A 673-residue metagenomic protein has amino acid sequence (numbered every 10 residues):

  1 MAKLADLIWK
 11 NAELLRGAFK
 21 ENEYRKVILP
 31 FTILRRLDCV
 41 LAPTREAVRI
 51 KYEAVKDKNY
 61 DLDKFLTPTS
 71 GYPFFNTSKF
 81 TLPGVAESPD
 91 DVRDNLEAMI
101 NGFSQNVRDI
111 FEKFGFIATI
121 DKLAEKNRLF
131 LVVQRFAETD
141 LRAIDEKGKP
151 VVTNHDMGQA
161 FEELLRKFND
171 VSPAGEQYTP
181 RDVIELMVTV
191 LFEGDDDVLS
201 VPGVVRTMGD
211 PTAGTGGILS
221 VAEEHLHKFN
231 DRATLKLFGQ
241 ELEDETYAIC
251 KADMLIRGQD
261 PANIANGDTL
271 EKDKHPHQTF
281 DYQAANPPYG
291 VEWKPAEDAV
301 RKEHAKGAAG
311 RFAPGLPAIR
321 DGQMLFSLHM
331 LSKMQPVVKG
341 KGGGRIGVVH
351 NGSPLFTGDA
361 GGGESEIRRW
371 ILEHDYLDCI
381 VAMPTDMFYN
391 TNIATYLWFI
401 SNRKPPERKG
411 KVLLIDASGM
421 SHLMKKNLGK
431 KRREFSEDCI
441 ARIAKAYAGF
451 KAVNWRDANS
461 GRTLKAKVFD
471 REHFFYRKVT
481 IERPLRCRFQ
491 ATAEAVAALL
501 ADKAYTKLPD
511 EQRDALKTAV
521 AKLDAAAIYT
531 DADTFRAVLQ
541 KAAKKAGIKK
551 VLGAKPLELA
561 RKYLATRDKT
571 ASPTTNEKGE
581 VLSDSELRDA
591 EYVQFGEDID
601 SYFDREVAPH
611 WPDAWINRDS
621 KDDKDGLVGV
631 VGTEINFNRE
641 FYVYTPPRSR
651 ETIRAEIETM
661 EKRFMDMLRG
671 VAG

Functional and structural regions predicted by a protein language model:
M1-D196, N263-E271, A382-T385, K409-D416 (+1 more regions): Non-catalytic, mostly N-terminal accessory regions of nucleic-acid modification and defense proteins
L7-I8, L14, K20-R36, M187 (+2 more regions): Conserved Class I SAM-dependent methyltransferase catalytic core
A18, K294-E303, A308-G322, S353-G363 (+4 more regions): Short, contiguous acidic/charged loop-to-helix segments that flank catalytic cores in large enzymes
L41, L226, N230, M334: Active-site catalytic pocket residues across diverse enzymes, especially alpha/beta-hydrolases
R166, D260-I264, H304-G310, R345-P354 (+2 more regions): Short acidic (Asp/Glu) and glycine-rich catalytic loops that position anionic groups and cofactors
E176-A285, Y289-K302, M324, N351-S353 (+4 more regions): Conserved S-adenosyl-L-methionine
S220, A248, A285-P287, M324-S332 (+12 more regions): Feature representing long, continuous alpha-helical segments
Y389-E494: Flexible, glycine-/basic-rich loop-and-beta segments that form/coincide with the SAM-dependent methyltransferase
